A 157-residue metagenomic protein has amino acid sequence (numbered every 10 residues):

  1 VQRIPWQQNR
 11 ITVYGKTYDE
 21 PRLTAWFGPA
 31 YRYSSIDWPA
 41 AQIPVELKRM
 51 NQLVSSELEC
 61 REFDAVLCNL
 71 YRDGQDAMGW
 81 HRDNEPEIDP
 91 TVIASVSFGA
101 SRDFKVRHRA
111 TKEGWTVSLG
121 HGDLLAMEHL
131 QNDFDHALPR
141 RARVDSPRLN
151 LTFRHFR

Functional and structural regions predicted by a protein language model:
V1-R157: Non-heme Fe(II) oxygenase metal-center motifs and adjacent flexible, charged/small-residue loops
